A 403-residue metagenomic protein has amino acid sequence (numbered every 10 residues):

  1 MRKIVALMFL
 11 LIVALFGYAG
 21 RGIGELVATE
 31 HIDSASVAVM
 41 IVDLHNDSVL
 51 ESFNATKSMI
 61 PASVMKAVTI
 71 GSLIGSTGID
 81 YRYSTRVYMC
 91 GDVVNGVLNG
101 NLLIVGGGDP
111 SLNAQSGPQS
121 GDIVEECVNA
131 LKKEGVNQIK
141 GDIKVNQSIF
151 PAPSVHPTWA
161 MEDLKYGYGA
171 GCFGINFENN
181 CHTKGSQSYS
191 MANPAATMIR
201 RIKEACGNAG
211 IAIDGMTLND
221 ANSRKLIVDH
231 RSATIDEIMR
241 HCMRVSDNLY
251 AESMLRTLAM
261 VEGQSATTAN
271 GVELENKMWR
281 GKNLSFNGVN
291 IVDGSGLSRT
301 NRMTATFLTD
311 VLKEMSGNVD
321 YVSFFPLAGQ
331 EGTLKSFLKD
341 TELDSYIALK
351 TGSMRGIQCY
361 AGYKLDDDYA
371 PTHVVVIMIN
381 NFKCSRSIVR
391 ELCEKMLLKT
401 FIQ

Functional and structural regions predicted by a protein language model:
M1-G22: Bacterial Sec-dependent N-terminal signal peptides
L15-S58, D80, C127-G135: Beta-lactamase-like hydrolase cores
S36, H45, N95-C172, T197-M198 (+3 more regions): Mid-domain, small-residue-enriched loop/turn segments at the edges of structured enzyme/sensor domains
D47, P61-I79, I143, I175 (+3 more regions): Active-site SXXK
L50-S52, A259-Q403: Small-residue-rich helix-loop
S76-C90, M216-T217, V319-V322: Short, well-structured active-site flanking segments
N99, S148-G185, Y189-R200, N301-E342: A conserved catalytic-loop motif detector
C181-F324: A small/polar active-site loop signature that marks catalytic segments
